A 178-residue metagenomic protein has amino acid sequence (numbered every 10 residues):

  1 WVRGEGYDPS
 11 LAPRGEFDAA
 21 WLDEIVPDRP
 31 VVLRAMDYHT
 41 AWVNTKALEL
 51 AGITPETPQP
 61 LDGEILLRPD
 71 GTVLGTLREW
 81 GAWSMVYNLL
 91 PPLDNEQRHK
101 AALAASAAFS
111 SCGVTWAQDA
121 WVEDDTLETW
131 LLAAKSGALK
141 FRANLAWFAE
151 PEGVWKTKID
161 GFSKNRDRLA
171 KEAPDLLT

Functional and structural regions predicted by a protein language model:
W1-R166: Divalent metal-binding segments
R166-T178: Short, intrinsically disordered, charge-balanced linker/junction segments flanking boundaries in proteins
